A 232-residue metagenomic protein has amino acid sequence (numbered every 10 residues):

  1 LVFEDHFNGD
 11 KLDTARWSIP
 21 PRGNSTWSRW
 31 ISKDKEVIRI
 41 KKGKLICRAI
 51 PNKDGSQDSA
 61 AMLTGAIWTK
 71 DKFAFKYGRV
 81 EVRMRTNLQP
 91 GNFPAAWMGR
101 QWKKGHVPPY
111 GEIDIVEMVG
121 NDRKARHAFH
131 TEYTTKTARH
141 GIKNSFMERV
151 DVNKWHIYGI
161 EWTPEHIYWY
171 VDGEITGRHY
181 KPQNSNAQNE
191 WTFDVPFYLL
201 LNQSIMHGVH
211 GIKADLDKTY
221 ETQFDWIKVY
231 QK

Functional and structural regions predicted by a protein language model:
L1-K232: GH16 jelly-roll
